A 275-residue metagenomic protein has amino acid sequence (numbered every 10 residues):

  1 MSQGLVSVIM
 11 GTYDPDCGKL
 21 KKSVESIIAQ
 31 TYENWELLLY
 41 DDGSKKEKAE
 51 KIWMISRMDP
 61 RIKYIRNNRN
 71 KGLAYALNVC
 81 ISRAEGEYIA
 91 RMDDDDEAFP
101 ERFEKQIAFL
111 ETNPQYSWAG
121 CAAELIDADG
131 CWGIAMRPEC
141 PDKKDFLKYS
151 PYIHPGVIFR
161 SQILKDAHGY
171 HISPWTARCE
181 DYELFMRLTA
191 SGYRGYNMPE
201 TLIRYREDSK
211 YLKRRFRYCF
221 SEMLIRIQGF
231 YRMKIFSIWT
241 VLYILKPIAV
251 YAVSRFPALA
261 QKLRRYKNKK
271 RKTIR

Functional and structural regions predicted by a protein language model:
M1-I28: N-proximal low-complexity "stem/linker" segments adjacent to membrane-targeting elements
Q3-S7, I28-L39, P60-K63: Short loop->beta transition adjacent to catalytic acidic/histidine clusters or analogous donor-positioning motifs
V8, D142-F216: Conserved nucleotide-sugar donor-binding catalytic segment
S23, N67-A84, K105: Glycine-rich, basic loop-to-helix element that forms the pyrophosphate-binding segment of sugar-nucleotide handling
D41-I52, R69, D93: A conserved acidic beta->alpha catalytic loop
I89: Short aromatic/hydrophobic "clamp" motif used to bind/position activated sugar donors
E101-G133: Conserved donor NDP-sugar-binding/catalytic core segment of glycosyltransferases
A122, W132-S150: Short, flexible, basic/aromatic active-site loop/helix in glycosyltransferases
